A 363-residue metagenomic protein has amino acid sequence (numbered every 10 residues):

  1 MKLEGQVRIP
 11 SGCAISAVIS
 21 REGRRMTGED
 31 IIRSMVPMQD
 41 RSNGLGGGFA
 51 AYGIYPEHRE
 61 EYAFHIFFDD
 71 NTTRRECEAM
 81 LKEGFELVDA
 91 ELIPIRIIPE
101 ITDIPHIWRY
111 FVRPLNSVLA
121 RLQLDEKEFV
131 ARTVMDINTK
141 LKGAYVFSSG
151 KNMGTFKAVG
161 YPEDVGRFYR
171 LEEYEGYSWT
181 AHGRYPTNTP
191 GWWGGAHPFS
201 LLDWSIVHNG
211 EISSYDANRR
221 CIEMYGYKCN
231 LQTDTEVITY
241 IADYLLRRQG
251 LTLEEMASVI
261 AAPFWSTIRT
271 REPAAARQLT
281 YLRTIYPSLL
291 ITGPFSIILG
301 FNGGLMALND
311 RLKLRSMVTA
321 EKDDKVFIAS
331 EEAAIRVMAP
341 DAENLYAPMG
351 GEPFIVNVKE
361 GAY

Functional and structural regions predicted by a protein language model:
M1-Y363: Conserved short alpha-helical segments that host acidic/polar catalytic motifs at enzyme active sites
